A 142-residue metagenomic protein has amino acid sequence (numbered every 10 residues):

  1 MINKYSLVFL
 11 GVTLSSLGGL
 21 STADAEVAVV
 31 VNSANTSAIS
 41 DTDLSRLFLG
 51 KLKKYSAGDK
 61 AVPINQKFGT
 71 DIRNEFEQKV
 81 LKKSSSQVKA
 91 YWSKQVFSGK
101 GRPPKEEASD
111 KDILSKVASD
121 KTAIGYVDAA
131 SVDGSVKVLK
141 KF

Functional and structural regions predicted by a protein language model:
M1-F9: Bacterial N-terminal signal peptides that target proteins for export
V8-L17: Bacterial N-terminal signal peptides
G18-A25: Sec/Tat signal peptide C-region and signal peptidase I cleavage site
E26-F142: Exported/periplasmic ABC-transporter solute-binding proteins
